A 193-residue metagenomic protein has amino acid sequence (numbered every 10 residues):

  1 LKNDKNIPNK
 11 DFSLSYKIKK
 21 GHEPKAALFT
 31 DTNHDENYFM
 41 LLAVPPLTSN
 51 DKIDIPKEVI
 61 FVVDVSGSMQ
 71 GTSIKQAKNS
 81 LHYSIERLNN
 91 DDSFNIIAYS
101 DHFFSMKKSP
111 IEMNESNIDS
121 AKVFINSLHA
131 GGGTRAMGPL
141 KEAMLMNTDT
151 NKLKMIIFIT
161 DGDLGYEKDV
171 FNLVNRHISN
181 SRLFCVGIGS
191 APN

Functional and structural regions predicted by a protein language model:
N3-N193: Exposed acidic/Ser/Thr-rich ligand/metal-binding surfaces
